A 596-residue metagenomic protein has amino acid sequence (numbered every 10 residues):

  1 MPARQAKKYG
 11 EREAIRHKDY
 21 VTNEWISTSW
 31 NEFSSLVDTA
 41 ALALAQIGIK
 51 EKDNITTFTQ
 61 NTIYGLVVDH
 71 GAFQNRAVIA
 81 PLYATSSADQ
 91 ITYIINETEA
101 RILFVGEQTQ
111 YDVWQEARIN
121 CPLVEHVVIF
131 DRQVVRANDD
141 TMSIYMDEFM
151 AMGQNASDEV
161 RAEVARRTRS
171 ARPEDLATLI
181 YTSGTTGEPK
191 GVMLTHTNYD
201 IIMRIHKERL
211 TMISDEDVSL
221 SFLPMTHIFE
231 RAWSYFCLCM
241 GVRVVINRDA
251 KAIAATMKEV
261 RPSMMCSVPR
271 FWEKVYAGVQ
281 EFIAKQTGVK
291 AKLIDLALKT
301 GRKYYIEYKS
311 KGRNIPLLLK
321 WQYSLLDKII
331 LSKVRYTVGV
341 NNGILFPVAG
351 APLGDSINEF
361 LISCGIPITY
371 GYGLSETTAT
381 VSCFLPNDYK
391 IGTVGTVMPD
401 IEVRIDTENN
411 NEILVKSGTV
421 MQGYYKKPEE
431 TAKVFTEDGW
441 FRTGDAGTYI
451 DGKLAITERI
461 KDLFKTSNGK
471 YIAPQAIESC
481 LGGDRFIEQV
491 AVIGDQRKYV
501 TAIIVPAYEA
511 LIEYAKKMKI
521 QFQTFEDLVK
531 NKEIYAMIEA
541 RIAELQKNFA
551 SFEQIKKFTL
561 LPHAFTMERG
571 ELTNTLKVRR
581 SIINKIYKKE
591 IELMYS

Functional and structural regions predicted by a protein language model:
G10-E13, I129, S143, E148 (+3 more regions): Conserved pre-ATP/AMP-binding loop-to-beta segment of ANL
E11, I15-T62, L66-H70, S87-T92 (+2 more regions): Conserved AMP-binding/adenylate-forming core of the ANL superfamily
S27-N31, R169, A177-M203: Conserved AMP-binding A3 loop
S34-T39, P173, V192-M212, S332: Conserved structural elements of the adenylate-forming
Q74-M152, M537: Structural core segment of the AMP-binding/adenylate-forming
S86-I119, I202-S219, A250-M264, T337: Conserved ATP-dependent adenylate/AMP-binding module captured primarily in the ANL superfamily
T182, V397, R404-T466, G483: Conserved ATP-binding/catalytic segment of the ANL
D200-V218, M225-K328, N342: Conserved AMP-binding/adenylation subdomain of ANL enzymes
